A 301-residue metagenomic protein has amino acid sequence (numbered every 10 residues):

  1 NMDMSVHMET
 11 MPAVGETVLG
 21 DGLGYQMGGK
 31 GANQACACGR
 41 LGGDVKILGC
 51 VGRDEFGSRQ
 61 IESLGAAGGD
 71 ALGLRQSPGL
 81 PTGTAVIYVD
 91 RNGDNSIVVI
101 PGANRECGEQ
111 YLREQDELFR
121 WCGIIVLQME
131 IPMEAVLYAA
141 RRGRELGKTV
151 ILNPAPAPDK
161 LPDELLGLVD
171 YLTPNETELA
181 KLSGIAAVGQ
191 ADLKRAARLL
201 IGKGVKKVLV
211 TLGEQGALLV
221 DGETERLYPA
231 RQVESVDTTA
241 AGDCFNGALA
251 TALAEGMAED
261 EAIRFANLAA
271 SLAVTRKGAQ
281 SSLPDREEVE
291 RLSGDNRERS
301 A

Functional and structural regions predicted by a protein language model:
N1-C50, E55-A66, E234-V236, A301: Glycine-rich phosphate/adenosyl-contacting loop at the front of the ribokinase-like
G39, R144, A254: Gly/Ala-rich phosphate-binding loop of Rossmann-like dinucleotide-binding domains, activating on the conserved
C50, L72-S77, I87-I124, M129: Conserved phosphate-binding/catalytic loop of the ribokinase/pfkB sugar-kinase fold
S63-G79: A glycine-rich helix N-cap at a beta->alpha junction
G123-R195, E214-A217: Conserved beta-alpha-beta core of the PfkB/ribokinase-like small-molecule kinase fold
D159-E164, Q190-A301: Conserved phosphate-binding/catalytic region of the ribokinase-like
